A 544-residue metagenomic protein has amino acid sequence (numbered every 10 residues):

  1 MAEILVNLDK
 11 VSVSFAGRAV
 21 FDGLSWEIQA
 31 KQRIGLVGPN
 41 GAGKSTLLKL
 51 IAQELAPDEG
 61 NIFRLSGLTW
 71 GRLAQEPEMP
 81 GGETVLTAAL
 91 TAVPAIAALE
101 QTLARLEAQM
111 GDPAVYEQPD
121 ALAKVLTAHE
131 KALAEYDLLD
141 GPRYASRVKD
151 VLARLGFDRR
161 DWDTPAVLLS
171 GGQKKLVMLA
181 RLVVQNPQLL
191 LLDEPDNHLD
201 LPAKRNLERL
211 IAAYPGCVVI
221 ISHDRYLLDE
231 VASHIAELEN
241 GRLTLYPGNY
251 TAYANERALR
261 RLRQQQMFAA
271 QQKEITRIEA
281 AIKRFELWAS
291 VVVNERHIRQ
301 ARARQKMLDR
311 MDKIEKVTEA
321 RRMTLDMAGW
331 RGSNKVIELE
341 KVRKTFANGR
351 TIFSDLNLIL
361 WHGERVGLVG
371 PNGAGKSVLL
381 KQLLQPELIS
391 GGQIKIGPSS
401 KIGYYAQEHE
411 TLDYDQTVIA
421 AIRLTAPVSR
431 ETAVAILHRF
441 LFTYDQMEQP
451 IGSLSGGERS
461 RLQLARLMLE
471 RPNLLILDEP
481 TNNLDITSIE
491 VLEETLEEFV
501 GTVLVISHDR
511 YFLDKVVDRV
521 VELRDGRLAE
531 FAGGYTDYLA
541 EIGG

Functional and structural regions predicted by a protein language model:
M1-A269, R321, L325-G544: ABC ATP-binding cassette signature C-motif
E107-A114, A254, K283-S290, D309-D312: A structural signal for long alpha-helical coiled-coils and helix-turn connectors that form the cytosolic signaling
L138, V291-V292: Short histidine/acidic/glycine/proline-rich micro-motifs that form metal- and phosphate-coordinating active-site loops
R143, D309-A320: Proline-centered turn/helix-capping motifs that create local helix->coil transitions or kinks
V167, V292-V293: Conserved short loop/turn motifs at secondary-structure junctions
R257-F285, N294-H297, A301-I314: Intracellular alpha-helical coupling/juxtamembrane segments of multi-pass membrane proteins
